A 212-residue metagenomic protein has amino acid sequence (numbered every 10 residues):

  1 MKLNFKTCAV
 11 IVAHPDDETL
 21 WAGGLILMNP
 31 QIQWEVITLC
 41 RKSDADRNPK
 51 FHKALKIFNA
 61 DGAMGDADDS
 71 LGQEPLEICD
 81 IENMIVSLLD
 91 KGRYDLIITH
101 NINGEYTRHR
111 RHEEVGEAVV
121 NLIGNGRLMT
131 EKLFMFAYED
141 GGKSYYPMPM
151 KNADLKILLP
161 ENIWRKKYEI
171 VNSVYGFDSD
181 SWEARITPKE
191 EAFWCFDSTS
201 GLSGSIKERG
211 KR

Functional and structural regions predicted by a protein language model:
M1-R93, V120-T130: Active-site rim/loop-helix segments in enzyme catalytic domains that contact anionic ligands
I11-P15, N101, R108-R110, E191: Histidine-centered catalytic micro-motifs
A22-G23, N48-K50, R110-R111, S144-M150: Short aromatic-enriched loop/helix-cap "lid" or pocket-rim segments at secondary-structure transitions that line
A67, I102, Y138: Flexible loop residues that form catalytic and substrate-binding hotspots at small-molecule/glycan-binding clefts
L71-Q73, E105-R108, G116, G142-Y145: Short catalytic/ligand-binding loop motif for oxyanion handling, primarily in non-cytosolic enzymes, centered on
I81, E114-V119, I163, K167-I170: Internal, well-ordered alpha-helical segments in soluble enzyme and binding-protein domains
R93-F134: Active-site adenylate/phosphate-handling loop in enzymes that bind or generate adenylated species
L96, M129-R212: The feature marks non-catalytic terminal segments
